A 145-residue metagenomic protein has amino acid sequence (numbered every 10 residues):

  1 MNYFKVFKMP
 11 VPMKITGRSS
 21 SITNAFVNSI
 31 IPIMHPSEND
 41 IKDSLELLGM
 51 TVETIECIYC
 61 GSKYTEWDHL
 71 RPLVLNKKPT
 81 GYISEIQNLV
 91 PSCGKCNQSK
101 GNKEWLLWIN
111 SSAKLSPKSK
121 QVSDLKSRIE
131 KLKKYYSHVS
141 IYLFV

Functional and structural regions predicted by a protein language model:
F4-E56, K77-K78, D124-K126, E130-H138: Short, charged surface segments at domain edges that flank catalytic/cofactor-binding sites
K8-T16, D68, A113-K118, L143-V145: Short secondary-structure transition/capping segments
E56-P91, K100-S116: Histidine-centered nuclease catalytic patch
K95: Conserved phosphate-binding loops in nucleotide/dinucleotide-binding enzymes
Q98-V145: A detector for short metal-coordination/catalytic motifs
